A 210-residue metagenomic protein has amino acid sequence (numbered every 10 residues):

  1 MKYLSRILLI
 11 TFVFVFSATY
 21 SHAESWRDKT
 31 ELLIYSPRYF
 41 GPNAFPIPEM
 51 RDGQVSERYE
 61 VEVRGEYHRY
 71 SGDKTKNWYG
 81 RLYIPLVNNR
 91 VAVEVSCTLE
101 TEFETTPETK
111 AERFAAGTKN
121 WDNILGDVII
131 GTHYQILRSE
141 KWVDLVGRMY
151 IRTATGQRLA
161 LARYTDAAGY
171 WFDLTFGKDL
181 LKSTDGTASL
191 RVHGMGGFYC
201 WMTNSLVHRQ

Functional and structural regions predicted by a protein language model:
M1-L8: Bacterial N-terminal signal peptides that target proteins for export
L8-F16: Bacterial N-terminal signal peptides
A23-R152, A160, Y170-S183: Transmembrane beta-barrel domains of Gram-negative outer membranes and organellar outer membranes
T153-L159, W201-T203: Short, well-ordered, mixed-charge alpha-helical segments that flank or form enzyme active sites
T165-Q210: Detector for outer-membrane/organellar transmembrane beta-barrel domains, recognizing the amphipathic beta-strand
